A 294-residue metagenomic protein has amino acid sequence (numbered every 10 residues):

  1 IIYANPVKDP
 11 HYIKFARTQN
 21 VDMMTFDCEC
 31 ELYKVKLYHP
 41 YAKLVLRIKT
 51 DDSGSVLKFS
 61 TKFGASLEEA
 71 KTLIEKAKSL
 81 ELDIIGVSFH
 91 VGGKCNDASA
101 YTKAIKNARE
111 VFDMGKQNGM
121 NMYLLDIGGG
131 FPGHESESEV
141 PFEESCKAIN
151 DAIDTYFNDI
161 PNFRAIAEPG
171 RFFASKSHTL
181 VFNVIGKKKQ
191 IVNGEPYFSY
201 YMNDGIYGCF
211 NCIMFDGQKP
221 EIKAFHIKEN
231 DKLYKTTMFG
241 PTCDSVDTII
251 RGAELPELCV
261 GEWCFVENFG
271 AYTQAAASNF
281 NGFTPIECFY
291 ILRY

Functional and structural regions predicted by a protein language model:
I1-L124: Active-site-proximal beta-alpha core segment in soluble small-molecule metabolic enzymes
I13-F15, L37-Y38, S55-S60, A98-A100 (+4 more regions): Short acidic, glycine/serine/threonine-rich loops at helix termini
Y38, E110, G119-M122, E144-Y156 (+1 more regions): Acidic/histidine-enriched ion/cofactor-binding microenvironments in catalytic or ligand-binding pockets
T72-L80, A148-I160: Structural alpha-helical segments in enzyme catalytic/regulatory domains
V91-G92, L125-E135, P169-R171: Glycine-rich beta-strand-to-loop/alpha-helix junction loops that act as flexible
D97-V111, E139-N150, L180-Q190: Short, electropositive alpha-helical surface patch
A148, I160-Y294: Charged (often Lys/Glu-rich) extended helix/loop segments that serve as interaction or gating elements
